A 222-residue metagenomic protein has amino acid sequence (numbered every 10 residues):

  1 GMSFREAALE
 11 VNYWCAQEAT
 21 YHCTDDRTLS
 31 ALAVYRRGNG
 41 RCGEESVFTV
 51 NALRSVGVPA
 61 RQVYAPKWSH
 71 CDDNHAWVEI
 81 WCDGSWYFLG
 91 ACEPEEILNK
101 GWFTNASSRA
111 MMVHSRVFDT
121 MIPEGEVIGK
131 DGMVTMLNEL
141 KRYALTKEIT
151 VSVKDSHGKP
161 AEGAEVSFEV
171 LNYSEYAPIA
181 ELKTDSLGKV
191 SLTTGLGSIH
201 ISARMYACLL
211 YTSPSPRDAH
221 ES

Functional and structural regions predicted by a protein language model:
M2-Y13, C23-L32, R37-K130: Hydrophobic/aromatic-rich core segments of domains that either
C15-A19: Sec/Tat-exported extracytoplasmic proteins
P123-K147, P160-E162: Metal-dependent nuclease catalytic core centered on acidic motifs
K147-D155, S222: A short, amphipathic beta-strand motif
S156-S174, G197: Short, ordered, surface-exposed loop/turn motifs in non-cytosolic proteins
N172-T193: Short, acidic Ser/Thr/Gly-rich low-complexity loop/linker segments typical of extracellular and cell-surface proteins
K189-H200, Y206: Short Pro-Gly-centered beta-turn/loop motif in secreted/extracellular proteins
Y211-E221: Single conserved hydrophobic/aromatic residue that forms the stacking wall/gate of nucleotide- or nucleobase-binding
